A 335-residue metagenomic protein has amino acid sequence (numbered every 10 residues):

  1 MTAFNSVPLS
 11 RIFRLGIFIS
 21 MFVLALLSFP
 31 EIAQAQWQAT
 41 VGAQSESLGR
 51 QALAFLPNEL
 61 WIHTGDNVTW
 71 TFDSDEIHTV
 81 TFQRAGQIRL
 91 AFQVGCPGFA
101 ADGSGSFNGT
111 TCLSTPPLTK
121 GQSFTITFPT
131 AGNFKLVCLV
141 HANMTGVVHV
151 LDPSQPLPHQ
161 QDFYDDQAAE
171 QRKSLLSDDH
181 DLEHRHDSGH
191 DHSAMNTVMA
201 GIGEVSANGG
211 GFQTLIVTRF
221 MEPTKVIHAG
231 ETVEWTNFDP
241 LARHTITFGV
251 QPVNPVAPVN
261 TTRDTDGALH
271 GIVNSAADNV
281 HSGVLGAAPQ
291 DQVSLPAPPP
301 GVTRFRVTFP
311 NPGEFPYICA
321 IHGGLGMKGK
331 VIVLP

Functional and structural regions predicted by a protein language model:
M1-F13: N-terminal secretory signal peptides that target proteins for export/translocation
S10, L15-I19, V259-N260: A detector of low-complexity, intrinsically disordered, Ser/Thr/Gly/Pro/Ala-rich segments
G16-S28: Bacterial N-terminal signal peptides
L26-Q36: Bacterial Sec-dependent N-terminal signal peptides
Q34-P335: Extracytoplasmic copper-binding redox domains, predominantly the cupredoxin/blue-copper superfamily
